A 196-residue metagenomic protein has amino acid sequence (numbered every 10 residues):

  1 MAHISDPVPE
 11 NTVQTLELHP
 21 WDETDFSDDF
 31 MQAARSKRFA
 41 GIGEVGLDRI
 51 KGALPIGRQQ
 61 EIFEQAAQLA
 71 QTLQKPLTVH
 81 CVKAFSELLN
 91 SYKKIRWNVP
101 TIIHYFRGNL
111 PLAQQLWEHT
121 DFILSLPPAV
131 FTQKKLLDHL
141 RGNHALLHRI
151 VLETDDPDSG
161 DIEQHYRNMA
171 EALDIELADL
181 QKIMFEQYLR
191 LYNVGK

Functional and structural regions predicted by a protein language model:
M1-K196: Mid-domain alpha/beta scaffold segments of enzyme catalytic cores
